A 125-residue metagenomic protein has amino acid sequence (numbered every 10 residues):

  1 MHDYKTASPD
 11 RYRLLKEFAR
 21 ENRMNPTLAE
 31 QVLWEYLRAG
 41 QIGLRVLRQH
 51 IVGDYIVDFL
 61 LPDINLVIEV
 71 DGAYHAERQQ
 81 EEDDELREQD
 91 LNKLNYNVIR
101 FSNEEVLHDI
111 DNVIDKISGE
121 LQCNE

Functional and structural regions predicted by a protein language model:
M1-L44, N124-E125: Solvent-exposed, charged helical/coil patches that constitute nucleic-acid or partner-interaction surfaces
N22, R48, G53-C123: Basic, amphipathic alpha-helical patches used to engage nucleic acids or provide basic targeting signals, exemplified
